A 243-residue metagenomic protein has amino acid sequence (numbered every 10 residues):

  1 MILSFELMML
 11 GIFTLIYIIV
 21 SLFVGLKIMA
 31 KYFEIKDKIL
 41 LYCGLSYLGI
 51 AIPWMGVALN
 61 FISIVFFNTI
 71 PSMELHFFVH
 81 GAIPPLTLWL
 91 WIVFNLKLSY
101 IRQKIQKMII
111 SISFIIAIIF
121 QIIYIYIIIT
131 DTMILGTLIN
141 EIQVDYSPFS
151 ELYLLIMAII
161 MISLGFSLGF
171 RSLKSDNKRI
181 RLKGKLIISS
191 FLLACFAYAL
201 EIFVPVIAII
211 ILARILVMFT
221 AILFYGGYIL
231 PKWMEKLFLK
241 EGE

Functional and structural regions predicted by a protein language model:
I2-Y17, I116-S167, I210: Extracellular-loop-to-transmembrane junctions of the mid-late helices
L7-S21, L40-K104, M108-I118, I210-I222: Individual alpha-helical transmembrane segments in multi-pass integral membrane proteins
L22-M29, L90-K97, S150-K178, G227: Alpha-helical transmembrane segments in multipass membrane proteins, preferentially the mid-helix core
F23-Y42: Membrane-interface helix-loop junction between the first two transmembrane segments
I39, Q106-S113, Q143-L152, F166-S190: Membrane-helix boundary/juxtamembrane motif in polytopic membrane proteins
I50-M55, I115-Y126, S190-A199: Aromatic-anchored segments of alpha-helical transmembrane domains
L59-N68, I125-G136, Y198-V206: Juxtamembrane "helix-exit" motif on the non-cytosolic side of transmembrane helices
I159-E243: C-terminal transmembrane-bundle signature of multipass membrane proteins, characterized by strong activation on
